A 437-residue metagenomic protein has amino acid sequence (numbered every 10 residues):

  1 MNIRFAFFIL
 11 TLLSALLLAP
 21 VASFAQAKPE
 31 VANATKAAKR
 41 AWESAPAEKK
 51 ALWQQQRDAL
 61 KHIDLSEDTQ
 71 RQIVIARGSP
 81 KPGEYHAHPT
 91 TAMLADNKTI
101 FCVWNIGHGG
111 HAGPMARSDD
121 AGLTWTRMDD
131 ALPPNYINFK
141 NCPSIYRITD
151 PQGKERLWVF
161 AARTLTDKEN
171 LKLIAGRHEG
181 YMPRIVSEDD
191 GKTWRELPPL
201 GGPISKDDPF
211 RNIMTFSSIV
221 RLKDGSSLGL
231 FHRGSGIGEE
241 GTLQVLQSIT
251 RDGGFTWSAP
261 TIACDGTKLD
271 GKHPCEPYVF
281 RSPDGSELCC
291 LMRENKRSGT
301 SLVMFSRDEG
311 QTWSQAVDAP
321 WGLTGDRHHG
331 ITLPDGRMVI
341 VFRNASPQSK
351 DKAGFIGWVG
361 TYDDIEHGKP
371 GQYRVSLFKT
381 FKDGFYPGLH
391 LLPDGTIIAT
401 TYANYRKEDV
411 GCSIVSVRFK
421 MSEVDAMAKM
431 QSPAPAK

Functional and structural regions predicted by a protein language model:
M1-F5: N-terminal secretory signal peptides that target proteins for export/translocation
F8-P20: Bacterial N-terminal signal peptides
S23-A27: Boundary at the C-terminal end of the N-terminal hydrophobic targeting segment
K28-K437: Asp-box/BNR beta-propeller blade signature and adjacent active/binding-site loops in extracellular glycan-interacting
